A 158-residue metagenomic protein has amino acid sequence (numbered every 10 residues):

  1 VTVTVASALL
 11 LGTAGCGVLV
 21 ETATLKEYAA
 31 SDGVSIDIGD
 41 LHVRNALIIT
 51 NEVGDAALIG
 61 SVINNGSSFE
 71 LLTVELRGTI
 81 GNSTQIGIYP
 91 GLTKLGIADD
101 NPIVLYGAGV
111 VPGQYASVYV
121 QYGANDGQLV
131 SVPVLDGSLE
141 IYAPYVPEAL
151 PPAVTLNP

Functional and structural regions predicted by a protein language model:
L11-G15: C-terminal motif of bacterial Sec signal peptides marking the signal peptidase cleavage site
G17-V20: Bacterial signal peptide processing site
A23-I36, L129, V134-P158: Extracytoplasmic/periplasmic copper-protein system
I36-I49: N-terminal edge beta-strand
L47-L71: Short, surface-exposed binding/anchoring microloops in extracellular/periplasmic proteins
V53-I59, G109-S117: Short, solvent-exposed loop/turn segments enriched in Ser/Thr/Gly
S67-G81: Short acidic, flexible loop segments centered on an aromatic residue
R77-G107: Intrinsically disordered, low-complexity Pro/Gly/Ser/Thr-rich segments with frequent PxxP/GP/PP motifs and embedded
